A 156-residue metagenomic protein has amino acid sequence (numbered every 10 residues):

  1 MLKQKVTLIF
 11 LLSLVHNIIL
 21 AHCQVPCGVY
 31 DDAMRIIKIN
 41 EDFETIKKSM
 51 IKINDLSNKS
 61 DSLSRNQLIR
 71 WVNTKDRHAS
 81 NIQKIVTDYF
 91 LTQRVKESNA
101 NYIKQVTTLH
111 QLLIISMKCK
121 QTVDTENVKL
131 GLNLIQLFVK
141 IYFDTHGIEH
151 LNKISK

Functional and structural regions predicted by a protein language model:
M1-L2: N-terminal secretory signal peptides that target proteins for export/translocation
K5-V15: Sec-dependent N-terminal signal peptides
L20-L63: Immediate post-signal-peptide N-terminus of mature secreted/exported proteins
Q24-C27, D31-K38, S64-W71, E97-K104 (+2 more regions): Non-transmembrane, amphipathic alpha-helical segments
I36, Q111-K156: C-terminal amphipathic alpha-helix
D42-K59, T108-T122, L134: Solvent-exposed, amphipathic alpha-helical segments
M50-Y89: Alpha-helical segments in soluble extracytoplasmic regions
I82-Y102: Short, solvent-exposed, charged loop/turn and helix-capping segments that join or cap alpha-helices on peripheral
